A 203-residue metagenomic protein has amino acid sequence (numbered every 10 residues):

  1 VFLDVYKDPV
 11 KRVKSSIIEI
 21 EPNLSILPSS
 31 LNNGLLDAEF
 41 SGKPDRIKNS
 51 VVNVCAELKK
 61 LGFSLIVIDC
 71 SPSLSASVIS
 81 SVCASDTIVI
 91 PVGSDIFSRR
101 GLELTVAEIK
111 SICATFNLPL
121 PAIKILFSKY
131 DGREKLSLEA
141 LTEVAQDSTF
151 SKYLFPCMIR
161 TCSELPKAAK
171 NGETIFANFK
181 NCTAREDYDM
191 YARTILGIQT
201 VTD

Functional and structural regions predicted by a protein language model:
V1-D203: P-loop NTP-binding core
